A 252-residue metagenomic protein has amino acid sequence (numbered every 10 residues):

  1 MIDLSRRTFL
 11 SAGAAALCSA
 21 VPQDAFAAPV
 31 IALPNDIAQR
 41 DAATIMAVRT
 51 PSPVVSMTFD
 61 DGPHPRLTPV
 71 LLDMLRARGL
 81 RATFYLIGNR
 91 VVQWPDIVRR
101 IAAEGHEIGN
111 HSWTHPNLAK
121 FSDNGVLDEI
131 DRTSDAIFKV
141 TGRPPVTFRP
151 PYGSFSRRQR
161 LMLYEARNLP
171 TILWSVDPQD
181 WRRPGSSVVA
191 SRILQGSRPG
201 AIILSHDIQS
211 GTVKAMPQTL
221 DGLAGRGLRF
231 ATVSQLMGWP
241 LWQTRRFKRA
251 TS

Functional and structural regions predicted by a protein language model:
M1-L17: N-terminal secretory signal peptides and thylakoid transit peptides that target proteins across membranes
S5, R40, T232-V233: Secondary-structure junction/capping motif
S5-T8, F26-P29, D36, A77 (+1 more regions): Catalytic-site microenvironment of enzymes that process N-acetyl-hexosamine-containing cell-wall polysaccharides
I31-K139, R143, G238: Active-site beta->alpha N-cap acidic-glycine motif
V70, V92, P116-R249: Catalytic domains of cell-wall/extracellular-matrix polysaccharide-remodeling enzymes, centered on de-N-acetylation
G105, K248-S252: Structural recognition of alpha->loop->beta junctions
